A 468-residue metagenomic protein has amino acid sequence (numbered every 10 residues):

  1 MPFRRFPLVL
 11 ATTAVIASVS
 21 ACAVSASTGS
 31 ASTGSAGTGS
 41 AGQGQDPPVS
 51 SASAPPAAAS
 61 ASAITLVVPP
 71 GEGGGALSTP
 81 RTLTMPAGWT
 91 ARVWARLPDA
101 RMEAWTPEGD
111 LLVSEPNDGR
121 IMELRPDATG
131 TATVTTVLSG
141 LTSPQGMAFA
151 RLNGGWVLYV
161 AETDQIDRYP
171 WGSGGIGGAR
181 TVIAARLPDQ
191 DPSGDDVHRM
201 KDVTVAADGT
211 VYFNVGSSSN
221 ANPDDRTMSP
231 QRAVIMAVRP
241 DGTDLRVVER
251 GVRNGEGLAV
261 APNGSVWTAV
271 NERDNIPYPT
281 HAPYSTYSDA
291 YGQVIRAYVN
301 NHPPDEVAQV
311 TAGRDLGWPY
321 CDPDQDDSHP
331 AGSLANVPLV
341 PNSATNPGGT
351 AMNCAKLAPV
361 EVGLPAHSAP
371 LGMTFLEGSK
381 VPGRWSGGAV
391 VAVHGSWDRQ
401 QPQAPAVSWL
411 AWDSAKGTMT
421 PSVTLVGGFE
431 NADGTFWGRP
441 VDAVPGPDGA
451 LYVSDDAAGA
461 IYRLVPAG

Functional and structural regions predicted by a protein language model:
S18-A21: C-terminal motif of bacterial Sec signal peptides marking the signal peptidase cleavage site
A23-S25: Bacterial signal peptide processing site
A54-T84, S218-N220, V238-D241, R253 (+3 more regions): Beta-propeller domain segments
S78-P80, T84-R96, D127-G140, W171-S193 (+3 more regions): Blade-edge beta-strand/turn elements of extracellular beta-propeller and related beta-sheet repeat scaffolds
L97-E108, S139-V157, A161, D189-T210 (+5 more regions): Beta-rich, blade/repeat-based domains predominating in secreted/periplasmic proteins but also intracellular
L112-S114, V160, V211-V215, W267-V270 (+2 more regions): Residue position within the beta-strands of beta-propeller blades
S143, D164-A206, S217-N220: Asp-box/WD-like beta-propeller blade repeats and closely related beta-sheet repeat scaffolds
V444-G468: Blade-level signature of beta-propeller repeat domains, shared across WD40, Kelch, NHL, RCC1 and BNR/Asp-box propellers
